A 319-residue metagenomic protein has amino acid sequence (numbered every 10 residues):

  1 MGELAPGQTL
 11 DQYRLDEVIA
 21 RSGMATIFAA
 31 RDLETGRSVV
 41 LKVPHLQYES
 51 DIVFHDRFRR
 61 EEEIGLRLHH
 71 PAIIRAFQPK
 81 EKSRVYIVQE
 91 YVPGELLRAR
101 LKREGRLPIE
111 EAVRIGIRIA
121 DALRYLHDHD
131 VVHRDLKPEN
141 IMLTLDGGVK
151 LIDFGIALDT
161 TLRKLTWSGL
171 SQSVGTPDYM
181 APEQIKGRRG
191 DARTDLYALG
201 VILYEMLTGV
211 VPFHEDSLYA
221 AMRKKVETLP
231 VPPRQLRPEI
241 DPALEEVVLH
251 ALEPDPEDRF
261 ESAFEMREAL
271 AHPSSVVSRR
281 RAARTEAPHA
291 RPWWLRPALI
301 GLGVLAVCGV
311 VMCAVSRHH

Functional and structural regions predicted by a protein language model:
D16-G23, I27: Protein kinase glycine-rich loop
H45-R67: AlphaC helix of the eukaryotic protein kinase fold
P79: Activation-segment/catalytic-loop signature of the eukaryotic protein kinase fold
K82-L96, R100: Conserved short submotifs of the Hanks-type protein kinase catalytic core that shape the nucleotide-binding pocket
I115-G116: Activation segment signature within eukaryotic-like protein kinase domains
D121-V131: Protein kinase catalytic-loop region centered on the HRD/HxD motif
L123, T176-S278: C-terminal lobe helix-coil module of Hanks-type protein kinase domains
D146-P182, K186: Activation segment of protein kinases
